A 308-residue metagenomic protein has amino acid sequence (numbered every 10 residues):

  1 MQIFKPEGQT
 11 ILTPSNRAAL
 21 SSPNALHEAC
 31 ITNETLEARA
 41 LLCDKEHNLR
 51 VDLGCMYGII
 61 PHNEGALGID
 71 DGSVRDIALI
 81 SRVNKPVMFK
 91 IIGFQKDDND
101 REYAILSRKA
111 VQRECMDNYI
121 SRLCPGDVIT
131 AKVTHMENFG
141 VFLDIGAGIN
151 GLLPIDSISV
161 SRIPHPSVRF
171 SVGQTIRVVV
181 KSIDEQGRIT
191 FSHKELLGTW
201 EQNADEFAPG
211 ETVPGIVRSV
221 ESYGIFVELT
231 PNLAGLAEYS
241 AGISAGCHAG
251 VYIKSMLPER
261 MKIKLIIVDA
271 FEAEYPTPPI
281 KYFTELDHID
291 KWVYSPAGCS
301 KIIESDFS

Functional and structural regions predicted by a protein language model:
M1-S308: Single-stranded RNA-binding regions, centering on S1/OB-family and related RNA-binding modules
